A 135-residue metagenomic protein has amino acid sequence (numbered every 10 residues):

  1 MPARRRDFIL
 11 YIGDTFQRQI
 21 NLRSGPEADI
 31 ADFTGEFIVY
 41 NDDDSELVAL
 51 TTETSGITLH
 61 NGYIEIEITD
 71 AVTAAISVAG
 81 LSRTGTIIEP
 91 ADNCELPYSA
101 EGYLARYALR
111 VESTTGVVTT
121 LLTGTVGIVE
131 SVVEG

Functional and structural regions predicted by a protein language model:
M1-G135: N-terminal assembly/attachment segments of tailed bacteriophage virion structural proteins
